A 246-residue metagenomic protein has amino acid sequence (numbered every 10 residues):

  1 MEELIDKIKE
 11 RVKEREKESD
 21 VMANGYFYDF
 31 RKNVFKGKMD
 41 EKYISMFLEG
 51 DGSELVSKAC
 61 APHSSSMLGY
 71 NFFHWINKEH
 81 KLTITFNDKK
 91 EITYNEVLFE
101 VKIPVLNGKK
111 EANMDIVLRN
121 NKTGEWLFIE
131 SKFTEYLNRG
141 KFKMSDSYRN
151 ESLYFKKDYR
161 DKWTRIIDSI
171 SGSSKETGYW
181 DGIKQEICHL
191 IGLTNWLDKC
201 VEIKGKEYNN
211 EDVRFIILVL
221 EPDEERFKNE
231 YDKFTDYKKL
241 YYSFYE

Functional and structural regions predicted by a protein language model:
M1-P104: Nuclease-adjacent, charged terminal/linker segments that flank catalytic cores
A61-G69, K109, G178-C188: Phosphate/oxyanion-binding active-site loops and adjacent basic polyanion-contact surfaces
T93-K122: Active-site metal-binding core of divalent-cation-utilizing nuclease and nuclease-like domains
K102-N107, K132-Y136, W196-D198, L220-E224: Short, solvent-exposed loop/turn segments at secondary-structure junctions
I116-N120, E125-E135, H189: Conserved catalytic cores of phosphodiester-cleaving nucleases, focusing on short active-site segments
N138-R214: Acidic, metal/cofactor-coordinating or nucleic-acid-engaging core segments within structured domains
V213-E221: Extended hydrophobic secondary-structure segments that form protein cores and membrane-embedded regions
F227-E246: Polybasic (Lys/Arg-rich)
